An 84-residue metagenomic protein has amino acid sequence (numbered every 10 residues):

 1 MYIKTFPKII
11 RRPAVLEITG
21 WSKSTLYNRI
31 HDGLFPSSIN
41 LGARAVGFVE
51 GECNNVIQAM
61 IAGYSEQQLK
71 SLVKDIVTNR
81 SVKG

Functional and structural regions predicted by a protein language model:
M1-N28, E52-G63: Polyanion-binding surface elements
I18-G47, K70-S81: Major-groove DNA-recognition helix of helix-turn-helix-type DNA-binding domains
N54-G84: A short, Lys/Arg-enriched interface patch at domain edges and termini
